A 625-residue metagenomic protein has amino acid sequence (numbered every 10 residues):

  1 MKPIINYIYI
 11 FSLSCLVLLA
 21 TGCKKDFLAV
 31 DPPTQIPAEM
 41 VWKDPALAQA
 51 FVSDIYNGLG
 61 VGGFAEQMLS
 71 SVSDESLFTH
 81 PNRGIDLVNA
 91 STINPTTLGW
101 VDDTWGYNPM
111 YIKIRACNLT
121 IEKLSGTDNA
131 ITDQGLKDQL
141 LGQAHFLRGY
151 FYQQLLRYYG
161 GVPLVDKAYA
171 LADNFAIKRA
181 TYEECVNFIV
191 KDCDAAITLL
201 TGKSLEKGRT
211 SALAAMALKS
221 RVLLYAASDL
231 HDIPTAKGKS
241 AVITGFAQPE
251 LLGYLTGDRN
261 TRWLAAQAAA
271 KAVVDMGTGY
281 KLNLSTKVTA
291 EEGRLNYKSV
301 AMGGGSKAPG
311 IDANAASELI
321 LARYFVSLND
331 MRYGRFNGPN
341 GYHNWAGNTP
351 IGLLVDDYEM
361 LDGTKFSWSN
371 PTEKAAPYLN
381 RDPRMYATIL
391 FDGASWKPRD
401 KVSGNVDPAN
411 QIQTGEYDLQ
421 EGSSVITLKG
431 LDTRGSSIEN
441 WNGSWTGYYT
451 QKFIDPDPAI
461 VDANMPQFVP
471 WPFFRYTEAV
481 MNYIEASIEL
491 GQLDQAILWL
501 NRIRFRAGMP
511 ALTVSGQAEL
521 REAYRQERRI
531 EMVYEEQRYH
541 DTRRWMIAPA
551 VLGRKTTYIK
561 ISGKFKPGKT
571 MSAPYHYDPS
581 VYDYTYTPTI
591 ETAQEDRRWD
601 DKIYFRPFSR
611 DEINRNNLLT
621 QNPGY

Functional and structural regions predicted by a protein language model:
K2-S12: Bacterial N-terminal signal peptides that target proteins for export
L19-G22: C-terminal motif of bacterial Sec signal peptides marking the signal peptidase cleavage site
K24-A90, V162, D194, L213 (+4 more regions): An aromatic- and glycine-enriched ligand-binding surface/loop that stacks and positions planar moieties
P37, W42-A65, R83-Y159, A172-A212 (+7 more regions): Conserved, well-structured interaction surfaces
M110, F188, P249-L252, T256 (+7 more regions): Long, intrinsically disordered, low-complexity segments
L156-K167, H231-T235, L490-I503: Short, well-structured active-site flanking segments
S403, I454, A459, T477-Y483 (+2 more regions): Active/binding-pocket-proximal capping segment
